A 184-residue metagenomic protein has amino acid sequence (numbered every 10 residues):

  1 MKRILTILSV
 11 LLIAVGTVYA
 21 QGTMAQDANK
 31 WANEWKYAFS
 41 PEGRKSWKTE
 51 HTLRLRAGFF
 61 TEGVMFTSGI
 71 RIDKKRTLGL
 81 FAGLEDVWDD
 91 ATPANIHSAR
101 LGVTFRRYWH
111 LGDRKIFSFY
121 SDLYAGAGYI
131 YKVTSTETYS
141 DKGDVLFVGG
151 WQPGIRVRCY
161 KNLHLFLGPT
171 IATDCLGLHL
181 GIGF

Functional and structural regions predicted by a protein language model:
M1-I4, Q21: Positively charged n-region of N-terminal signal peptides that target proteins for export
I4-A14: Sec-dependent N-terminal signal peptides
G16-A20: Sec/Tat signal peptide C-region and signal peptidase I cleavage site
Q21-A82, H179-G183: Short glycine/proline- and aromatic-enriched beta-strand/turn motifs that initiate or cap beta-hairpins
S46-E50, R158-L165: Short, surface-exposed connector motifs at secondary-structure boundaries
L53-M65, W88-H97, F166-H179: Solvent-exposed loop/turn segments connecting transmembrane beta-strands in outer-membrane beta-barrel proteins
T67-Y139, D144-L146, Q152-L163, F184: Gram-negative (and chloroplast) outer-membrane scaffold detector with strong preference for beta-barrel transmembrane
